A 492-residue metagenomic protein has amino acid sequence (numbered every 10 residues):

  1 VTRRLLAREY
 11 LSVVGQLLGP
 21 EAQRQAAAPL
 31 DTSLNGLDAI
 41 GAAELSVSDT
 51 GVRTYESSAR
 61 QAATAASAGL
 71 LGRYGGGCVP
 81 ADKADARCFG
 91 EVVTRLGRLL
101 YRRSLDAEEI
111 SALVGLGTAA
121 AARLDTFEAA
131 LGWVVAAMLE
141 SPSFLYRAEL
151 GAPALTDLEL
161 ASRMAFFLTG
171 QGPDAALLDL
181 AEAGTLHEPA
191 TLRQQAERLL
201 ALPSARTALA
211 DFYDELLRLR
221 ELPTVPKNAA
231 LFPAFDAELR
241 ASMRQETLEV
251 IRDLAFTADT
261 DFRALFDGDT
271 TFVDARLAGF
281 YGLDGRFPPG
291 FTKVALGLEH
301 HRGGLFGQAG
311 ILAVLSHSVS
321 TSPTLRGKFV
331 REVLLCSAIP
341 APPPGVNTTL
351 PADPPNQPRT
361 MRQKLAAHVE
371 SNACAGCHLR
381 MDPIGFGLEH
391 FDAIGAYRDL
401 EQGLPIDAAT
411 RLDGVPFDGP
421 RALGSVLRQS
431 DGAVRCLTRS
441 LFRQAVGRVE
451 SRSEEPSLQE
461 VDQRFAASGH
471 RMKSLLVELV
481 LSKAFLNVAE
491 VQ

Functional and structural regions predicted by a protein language model:
V1-G19: N-terminal module-boundary/linker segments of secreted carbohydrate-active enzymes
G15-R443, E455-A467, V477-Q492: Active-site substrate-binding loop specific to GH73 endo-beta-N-acetylglucosaminidase modules in bacterial autolysins
V446-E450: Axial heme c-ligation environment in periplasmic c-type cytochrome domains
